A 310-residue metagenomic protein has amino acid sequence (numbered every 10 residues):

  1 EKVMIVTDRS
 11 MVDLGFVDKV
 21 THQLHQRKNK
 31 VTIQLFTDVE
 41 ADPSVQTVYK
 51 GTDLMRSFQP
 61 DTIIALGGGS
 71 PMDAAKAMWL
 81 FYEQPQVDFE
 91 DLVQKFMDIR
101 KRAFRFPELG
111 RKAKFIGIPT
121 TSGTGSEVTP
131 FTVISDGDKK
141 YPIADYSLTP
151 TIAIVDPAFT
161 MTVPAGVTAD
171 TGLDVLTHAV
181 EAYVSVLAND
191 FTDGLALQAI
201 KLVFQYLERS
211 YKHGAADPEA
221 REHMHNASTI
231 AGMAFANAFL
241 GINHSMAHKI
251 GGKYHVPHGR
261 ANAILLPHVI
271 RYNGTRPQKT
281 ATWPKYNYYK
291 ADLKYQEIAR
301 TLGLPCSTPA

Functional and structural regions predicted by a protein language model:
E1-M4: N-terminal, positively charged, Ser/Thr/Ala/Gly-biased leader segments that form transit/presequence-like amphipathic
T7-M11, N189-L197, P309: Active-site pocket-shaping loop/turn-to-helix segments
V12-E90, R209-A220: N-terminal small/polar loop signature for handling phosphorylated ligands or for N-terminal nucleophile
Q46-A158: Glycine/threonine-rich beta-strand-loop-alpha-helix active-site module that forms ligand/phosphate-binding
G51, A74-W79, A179-V180, I200-Y206 (+4 more regions): Buried hydrophobic packing segments
G123, T229-N262: Glycine-rich phosphate/pyrophosphate-binding beta-alpha loops
V128-A238: Carboxylate- and glycine-rich phosphate/diphosphate-binding segment that chelates Mg2+/Mn2+
K253-A310: Gly/Pro-rich interdomain helix-loop hinge
